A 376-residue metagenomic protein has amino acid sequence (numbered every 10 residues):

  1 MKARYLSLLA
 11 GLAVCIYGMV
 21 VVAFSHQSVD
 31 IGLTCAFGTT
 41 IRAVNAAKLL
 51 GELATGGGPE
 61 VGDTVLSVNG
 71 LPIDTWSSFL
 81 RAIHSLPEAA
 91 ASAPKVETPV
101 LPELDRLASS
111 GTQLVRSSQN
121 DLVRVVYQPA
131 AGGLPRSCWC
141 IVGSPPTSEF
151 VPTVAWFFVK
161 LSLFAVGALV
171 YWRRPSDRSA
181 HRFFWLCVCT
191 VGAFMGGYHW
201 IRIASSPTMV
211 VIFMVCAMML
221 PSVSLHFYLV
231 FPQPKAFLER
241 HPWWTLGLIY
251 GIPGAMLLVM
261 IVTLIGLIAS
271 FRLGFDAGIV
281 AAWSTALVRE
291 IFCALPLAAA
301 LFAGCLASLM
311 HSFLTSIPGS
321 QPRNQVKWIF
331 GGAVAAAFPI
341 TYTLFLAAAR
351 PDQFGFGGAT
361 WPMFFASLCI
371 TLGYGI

Functional and structural regions predicted by a protein language model:
K2-L50, W139-F150: PDZ/PDZ-like peptide-tail recognition elements
Q27-F79: PDZ/PDZ-like domain segments forming the peptide/carboxylate-binding groove, activating on the N-terminal beta-strands
S67-R124: PDZ domains, with a preference for the canonical peptide-binding region formed by the helix
F164-R178, M218-G247, L264-L267, A303-S320: Internal transmembrane alpha-helix with an interfacial aromatic "cap," most often the third helix
R182-I201, L220-S222, Y250-I268, F330-A348: Hydrophobic alpha-helical transmembrane segments of multi-pass membrane proteins
G192-M214, M260-V288, Y342-F356: Helix-loop junctions on the outward
A193, I291-L295, S308-L314, Q321-I376: Interfacial "cap-and-anchor" motif at the non-cytosolic start of specific transmembrane alpha-helices
F231-C293, Q321-A336: The cytoplasmic-loop to transmembrane-helix boundary for the fourth helix
